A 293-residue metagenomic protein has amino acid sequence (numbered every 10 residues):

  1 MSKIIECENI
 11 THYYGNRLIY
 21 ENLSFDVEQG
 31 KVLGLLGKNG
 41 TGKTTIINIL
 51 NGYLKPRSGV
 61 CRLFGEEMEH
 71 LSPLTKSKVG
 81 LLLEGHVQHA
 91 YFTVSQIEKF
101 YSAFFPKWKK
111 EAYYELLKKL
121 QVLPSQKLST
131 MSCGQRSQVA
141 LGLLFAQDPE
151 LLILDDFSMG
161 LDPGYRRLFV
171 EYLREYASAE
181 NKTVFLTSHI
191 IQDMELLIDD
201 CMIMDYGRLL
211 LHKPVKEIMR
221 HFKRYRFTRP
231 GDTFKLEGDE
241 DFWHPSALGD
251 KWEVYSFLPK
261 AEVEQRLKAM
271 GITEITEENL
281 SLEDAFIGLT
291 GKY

Functional and structural regions predicted by a protein language model:
I5, Y20-N22, K76: Conserved structural motif at the start of ABC-family nucleotide-binding domains
L36-K38: The feature captures the beta-strand-to-loop junction immediately N-terminal to the Walker
N51: Helix-to-loop junction immediately C-terminal to a conserved catalytic motif
G59-H70, L74-T75: Conserved ABC transporter NBD signature motif
L83-V139: ABC-family P-loop ATPase nucleotide-binding domains
L168-L258: ABC transporter nucleotide-binding domain
D250-Y293: C-terminal coupling/interaction segments
